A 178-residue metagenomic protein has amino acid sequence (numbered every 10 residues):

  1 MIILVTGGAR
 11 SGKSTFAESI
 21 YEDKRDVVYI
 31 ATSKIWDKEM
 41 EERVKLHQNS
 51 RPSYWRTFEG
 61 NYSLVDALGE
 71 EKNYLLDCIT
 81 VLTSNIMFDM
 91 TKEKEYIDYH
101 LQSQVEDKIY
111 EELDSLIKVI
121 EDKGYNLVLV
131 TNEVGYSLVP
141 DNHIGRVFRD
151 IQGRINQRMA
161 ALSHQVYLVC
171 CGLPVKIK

Functional and structural regions predicted by a protein language model:
I2-G69: Conserved P-loop
L4, L75, V128-V130: Structural motif
A17, H47, L75, N132 (+1 more regions): Residue-level signal for inorganic ion chemistry
V27, Y74, V166-Y167: Short, well-ordered beta-strand core segments
K34-D37, T80-L82, V134-Y136, L173-V175: Conserved nucleotide-binding/hydrolysis micro-motifs of P-loop NTPases
M40, L68, I86-M87, V139-D141: Short, well-ordered secondary-structure micro-motifs
Y54-K108: Helix-adjacent hinge/juxtasegments
F88-K178: Replace "adjacent to P-loop NTPase cores in ATP/GTP-dependent enzymes" with "adjacent to NTP-binding cores
